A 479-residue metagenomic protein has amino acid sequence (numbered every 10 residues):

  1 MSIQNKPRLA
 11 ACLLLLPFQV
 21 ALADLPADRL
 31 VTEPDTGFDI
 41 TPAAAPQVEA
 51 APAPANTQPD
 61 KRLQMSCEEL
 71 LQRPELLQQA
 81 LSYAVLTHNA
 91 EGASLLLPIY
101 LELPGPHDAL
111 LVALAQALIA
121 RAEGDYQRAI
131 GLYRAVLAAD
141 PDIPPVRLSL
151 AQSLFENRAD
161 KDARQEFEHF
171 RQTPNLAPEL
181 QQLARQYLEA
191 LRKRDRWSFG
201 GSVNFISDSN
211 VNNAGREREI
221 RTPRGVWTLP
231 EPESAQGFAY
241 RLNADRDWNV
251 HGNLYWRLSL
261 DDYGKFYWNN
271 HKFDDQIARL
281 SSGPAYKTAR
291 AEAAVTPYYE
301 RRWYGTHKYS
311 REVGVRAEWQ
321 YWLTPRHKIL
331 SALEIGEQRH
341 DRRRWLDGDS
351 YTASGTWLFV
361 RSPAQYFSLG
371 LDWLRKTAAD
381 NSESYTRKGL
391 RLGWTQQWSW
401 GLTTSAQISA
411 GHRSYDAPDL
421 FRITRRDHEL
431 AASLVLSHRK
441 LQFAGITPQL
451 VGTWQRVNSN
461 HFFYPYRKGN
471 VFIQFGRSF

Functional and structural regions predicted by a protein language model:
M1-P26: Gram-negative bacterial Sec-dependent N-terminal signal peptides
D24-M65, L81-T87, E91-L101, G105 (+4 more regions): Gram-negative and organellar
C67-L71: Alpha-solenoid helical-repeat scaffolds
Q72-Q79: Amphipathic alpha-helical repeat scaffolds of TPR domains
